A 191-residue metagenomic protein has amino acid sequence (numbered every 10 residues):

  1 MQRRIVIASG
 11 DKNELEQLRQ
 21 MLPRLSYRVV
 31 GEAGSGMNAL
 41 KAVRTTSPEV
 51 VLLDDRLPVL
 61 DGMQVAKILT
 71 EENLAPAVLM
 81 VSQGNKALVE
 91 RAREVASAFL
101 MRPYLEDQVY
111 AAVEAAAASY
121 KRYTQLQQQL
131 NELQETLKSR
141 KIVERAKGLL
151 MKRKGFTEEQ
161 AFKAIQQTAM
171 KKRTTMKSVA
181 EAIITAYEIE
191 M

Functional and structural regions predicted by a protein language model:
M1-N13, L18-L22, V51: Conserved acidic segment of CheY-like receiver
L15, G36-A39, E49-T70, G84: Conserved phosphotransfer microenvironments
Y27-G34: Short hydrophobic/Thr-rich beta-strand motif most characteristic of the beta2 strand and flanking loop of CheY-like
R44-T46, L69-A75: Conserved phosphotransfer cores of two-component systems
Q64, Q83-F99: Alpha4 helix (beta4-alpha4-beta5 surface) of REC/receiver domains from two-component response regulators
L74-G84: A short, hydrophobic beta-strand element within the central beta-sheet of small alpha/beta folds
Y104-V113: C-terminal output helix
Q128-M191: C-terminal output/effector regions of signal-responsive regulators
